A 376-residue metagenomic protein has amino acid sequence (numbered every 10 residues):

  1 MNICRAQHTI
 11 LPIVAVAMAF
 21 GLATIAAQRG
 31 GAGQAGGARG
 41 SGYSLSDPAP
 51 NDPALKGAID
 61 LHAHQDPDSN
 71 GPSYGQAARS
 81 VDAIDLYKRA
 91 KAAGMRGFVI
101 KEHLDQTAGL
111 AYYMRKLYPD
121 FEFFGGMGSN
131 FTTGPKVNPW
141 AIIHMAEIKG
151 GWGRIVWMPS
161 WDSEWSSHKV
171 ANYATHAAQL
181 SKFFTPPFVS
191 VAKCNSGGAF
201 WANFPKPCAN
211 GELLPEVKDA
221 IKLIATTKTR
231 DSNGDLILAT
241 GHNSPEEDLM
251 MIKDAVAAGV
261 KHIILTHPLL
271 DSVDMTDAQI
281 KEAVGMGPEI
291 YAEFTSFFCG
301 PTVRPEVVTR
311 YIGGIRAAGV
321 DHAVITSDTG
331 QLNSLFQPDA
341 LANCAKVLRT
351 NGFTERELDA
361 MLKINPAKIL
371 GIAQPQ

Functional and structural regions predicted by a protein language model:
L11-A23: Bacterial N-terminal signal peptides
G30-F121: An N-terminally biased module of ancient metal coordination in phosphate/nucleic-acid-related enzymes
S69-Y74, A108-L110, D248-D254, D274-I280 (+3 more regions): Histidine/acidic-residue-rich catalytic or RNA/ligand-binding cores of hydrolases and nuclease-related proteins
I84-T107, D120-F131, G153-S163, L236-A239 (+2 more regions): Divalent metal-dependent hydrolysis catalytic cores, especially in the metallo-beta-lactamase
G134-T266: Extended substrate/RNA-proximal surfaces in nucleic-acid metabolism proteins
G234-E306, V324: Catalytic pocket-lining loop regions of alpha/beta-barrel enzymes, especially the amidohydrolase/enolase/GH5 lineages
N243, V320-F336: Short acidic/histidine-rich active-site segments
P338-Q376: Mid-to-C-terminal alpha-helical segments outside catalytic/metal-binding sites
